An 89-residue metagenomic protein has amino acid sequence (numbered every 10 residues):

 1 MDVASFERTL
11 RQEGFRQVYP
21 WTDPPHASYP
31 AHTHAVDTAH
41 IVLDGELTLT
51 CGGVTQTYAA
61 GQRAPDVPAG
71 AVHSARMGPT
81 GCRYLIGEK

Functional and structural regions predicted by a protein language model:
M1-R11: Extreme N-terminal tail/first-helix region
E7, S28-H34, C51, R76-M77: Short histidine-centered beta-strand/loop micro-motifs that create catalytic or ligand/metal-coordination sites
R16-H34, A59, P68-A69: Conserved short histidine dyad/triad with adjacent acidic residue
P25, A35, V54, A71 (+1 more regions): A generic "binding-loop/recognition-motif" signal
T33-L49: Short, conserved beta-strand element in jelly-roll/cupin
G52-G70: Short acidic-glycine-tyrosine-enriched beta hairpin
A69-K89: Ligand-binding loop in jelly-roll beta-barrel domains
